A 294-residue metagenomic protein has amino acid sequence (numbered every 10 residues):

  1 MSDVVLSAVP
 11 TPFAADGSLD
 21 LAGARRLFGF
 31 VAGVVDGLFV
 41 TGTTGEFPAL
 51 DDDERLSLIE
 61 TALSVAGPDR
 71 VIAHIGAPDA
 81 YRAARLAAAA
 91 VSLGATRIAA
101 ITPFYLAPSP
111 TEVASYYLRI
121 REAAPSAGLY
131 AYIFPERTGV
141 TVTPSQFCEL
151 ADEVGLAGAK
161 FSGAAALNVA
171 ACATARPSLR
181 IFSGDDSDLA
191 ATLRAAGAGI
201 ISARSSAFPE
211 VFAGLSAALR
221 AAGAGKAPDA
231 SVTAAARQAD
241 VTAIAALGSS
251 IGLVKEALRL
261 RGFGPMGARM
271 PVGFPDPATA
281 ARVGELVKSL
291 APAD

Functional and structural regions predicted by a protein language model:
M1-T141: Active-site beta->alpha loop and helix N-cap motifs at the rims of alpha/beta catalytic domains
V5-T11, L27-V35, R194-G197, R204-D294: C-terminal alpha-helical cap/extension of soluble enzyme domains
A24, R55, I59, A83 (+5 more regions): A general structural signal for well-ordered alpha-helical segments in protein cores
V34, V65-P68, L93, A123 (+5 more regions): Alpha-helix C-cap/termination motif
F47-P48, L106-A107, L167, A190 (+2 more regions): Short secondary-structure capping/turn micro-motifs that flank functional sites
D51-D53, P110-V113, A171-C172, R194 (+2 more regions): Short secondary-structure transition/capping segments
D79, D185-D186, D276: Helix N-cap/beta->alpha junction signal
A123-P125, F134-A246: Catalytic alpha/beta core domains of metabolic enzymes, predominantly
